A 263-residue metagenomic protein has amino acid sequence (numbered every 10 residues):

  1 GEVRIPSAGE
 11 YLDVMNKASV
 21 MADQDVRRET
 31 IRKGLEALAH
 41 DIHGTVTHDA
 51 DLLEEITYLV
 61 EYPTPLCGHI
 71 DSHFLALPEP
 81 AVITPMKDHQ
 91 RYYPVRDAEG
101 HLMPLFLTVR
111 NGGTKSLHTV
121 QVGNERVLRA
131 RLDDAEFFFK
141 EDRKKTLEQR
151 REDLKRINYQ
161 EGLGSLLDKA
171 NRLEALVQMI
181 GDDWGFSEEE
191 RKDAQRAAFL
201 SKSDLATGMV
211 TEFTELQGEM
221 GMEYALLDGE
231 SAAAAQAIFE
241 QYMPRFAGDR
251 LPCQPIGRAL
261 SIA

Functional and structural regions predicted by a protein language model:
G1-A263: Amphipathic alpha-helical "coupling" segments that flank catalytic cores
